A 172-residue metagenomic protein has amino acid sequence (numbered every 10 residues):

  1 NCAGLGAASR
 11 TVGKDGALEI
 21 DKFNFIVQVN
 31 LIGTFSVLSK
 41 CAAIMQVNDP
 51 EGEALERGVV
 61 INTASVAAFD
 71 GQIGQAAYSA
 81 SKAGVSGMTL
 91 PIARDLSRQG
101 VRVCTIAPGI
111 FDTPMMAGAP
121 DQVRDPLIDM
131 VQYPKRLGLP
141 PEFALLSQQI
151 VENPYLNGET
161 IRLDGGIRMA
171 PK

Functional and structural regions predicted by a protein language model:
L5, G16-S36, I61, V85: Catalytic Tyr-X3-Lys loop
G6-N24, A43, V47-A54, G74-A77 (+1 more regions): Conserved mid-core segment of classical short-chain dehydrogenase/reductases
D21, Q28, Q122-E142: Catalytic Tyr-x(3-8)-Lys segment
L38, S81: Active-site helix of classical SDR
A43, R94-D95: Alpha-helical segment proximal to the catalytic Tyr-Lys
S65: Residue(s) in the substrate-gating loop at a strand-loop-helix junction that position the organic substrate next
S97, R102, N157-E159: Short, small/polar-rich loop/turn modules that mediate ligand/substrate recognition or access, typified
L139-L163, R168: C-terminal substrate-recognition "lid" of short-chain dehydrogenase/reductases
